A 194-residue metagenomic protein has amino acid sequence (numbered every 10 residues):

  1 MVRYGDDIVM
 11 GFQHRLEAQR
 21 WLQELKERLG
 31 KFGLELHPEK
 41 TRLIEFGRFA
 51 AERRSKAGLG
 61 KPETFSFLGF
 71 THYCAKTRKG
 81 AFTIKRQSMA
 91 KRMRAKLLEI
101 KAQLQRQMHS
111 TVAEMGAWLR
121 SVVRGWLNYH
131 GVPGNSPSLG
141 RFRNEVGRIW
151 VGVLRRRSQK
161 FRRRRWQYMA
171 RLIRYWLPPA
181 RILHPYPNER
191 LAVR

Functional and structural regions predicted by a protein language model:
M1-R194: Non-catalytic terminal/accessory segments
